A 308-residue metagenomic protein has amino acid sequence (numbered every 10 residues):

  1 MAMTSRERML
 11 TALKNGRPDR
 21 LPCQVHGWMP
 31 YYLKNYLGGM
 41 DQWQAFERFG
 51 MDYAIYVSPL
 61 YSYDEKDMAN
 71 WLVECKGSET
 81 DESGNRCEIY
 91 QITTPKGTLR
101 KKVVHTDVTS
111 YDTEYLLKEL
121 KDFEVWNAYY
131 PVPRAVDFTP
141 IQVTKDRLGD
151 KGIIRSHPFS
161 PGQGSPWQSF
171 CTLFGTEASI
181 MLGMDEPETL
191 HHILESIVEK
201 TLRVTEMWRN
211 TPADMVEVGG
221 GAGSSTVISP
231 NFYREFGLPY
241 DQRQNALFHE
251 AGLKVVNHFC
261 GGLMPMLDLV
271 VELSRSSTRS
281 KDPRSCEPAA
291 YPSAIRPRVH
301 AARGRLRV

Functional and structural regions predicted by a protein language model:
M1-W28, Y32-N35, E124-V308: Active-site loop segments of alpha/beta catalytic cores
H26-W28, L60-Y61, I92-T98: Short, flexible beta-strand-to-coil junctions
Y32-W71: Segments that shape or occlude catalytic/ligand-binding pockets
Q42, R86-E88, D137-P140: Generic hydrophobic, aliphatic-rich segments that mediate packing or membrane embedding
F49, S83, K96, F174 (+1 more regions): Short glycine-rich loop/turn motifs that provide flexible caps or phosphate-binding loops at active sites
P59-L72, G77, H157-G164: Short, glycine/charge-rich beta-strand/loop segments that flank catalytic centers and engage negatively charged groups
W71-V132, K151, H157: A contiguous, low-structure linker/loop signature
